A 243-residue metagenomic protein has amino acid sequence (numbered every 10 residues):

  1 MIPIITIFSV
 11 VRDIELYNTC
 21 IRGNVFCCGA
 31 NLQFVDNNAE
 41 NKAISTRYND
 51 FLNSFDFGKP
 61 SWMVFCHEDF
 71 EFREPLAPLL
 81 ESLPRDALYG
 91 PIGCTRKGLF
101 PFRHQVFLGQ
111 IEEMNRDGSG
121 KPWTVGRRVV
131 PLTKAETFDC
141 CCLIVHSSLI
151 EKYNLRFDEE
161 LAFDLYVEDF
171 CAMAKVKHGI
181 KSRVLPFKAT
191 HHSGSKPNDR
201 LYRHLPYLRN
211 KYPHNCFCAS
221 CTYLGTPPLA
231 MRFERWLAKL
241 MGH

Functional and structural regions predicted by a protein language model:
I4-I7, V11-C28: Short, well-formed alpha-helical segments that are part of the catalytic scaffolds of diverse glycosyltransferases
A30-K42: A short beta-strand-loop structural module common to alpha/beta enzyme folds
N41-F55: Glycine-rich, basic loop-to-helix element that forms the pyrophosphate-binding segment of sugar-nucleotide handling
K59-E71: Short beta-strand-to-loop acidic/aromatic patch adjacent to the donor-nucleotide binding site
E68-S82: Acidic donor-binding/catalytic loop of UDP-sugar-dependent glycosyltransferases, especially processive GT2
E81-Y153: Conserved catalytic core of nucleotide-sugar-dependent glycosyltransferases
T137-Y153, E159-F187: A short, conserved alpha-helix in the catalytic core of glycosyltransferases
S182-L208: Active-site donor/metal-binding and catalytic loop motifs of nucleotide-sugar-dependent glycosylation enzymes
